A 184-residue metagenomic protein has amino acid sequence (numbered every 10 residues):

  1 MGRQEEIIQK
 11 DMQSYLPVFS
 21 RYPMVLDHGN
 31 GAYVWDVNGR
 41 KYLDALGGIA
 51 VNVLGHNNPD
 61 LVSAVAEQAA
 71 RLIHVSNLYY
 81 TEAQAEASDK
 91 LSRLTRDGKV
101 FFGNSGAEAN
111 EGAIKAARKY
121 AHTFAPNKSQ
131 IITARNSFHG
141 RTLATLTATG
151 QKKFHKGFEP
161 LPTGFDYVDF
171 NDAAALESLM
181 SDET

Functional and structural regions predicted by a protein language model:
M1-N30: Active-site-adjacent loop/helix segments that line or gate small-molecule/cofactor pockets in enzymes
Q4-I7, L61, A87, F154: Hydrophobic side chains within well-formed alpha-helices
M12-S20, P59, A66-H74, R93 (+4 more regions): Generic secondary-structure signature for well-ordered alpha-helical cores
P23-D44: Active-site and channel-lining beta-strand-loop segments that bind or position nucleotide-derived/phosphorylated
L26, N57, A83, V168-N171: Short secondary-structure boundary/capping elements
W35-D36, L54-H56, T147-A148: Short beta-strand-to-turn element immediately C-terminal to the catalytic PLP-Schiff-base lysine in fold type I
K41-P126, Q130: Glycine-rich loop-to-alpha-helix module at the N-terminal edge of alpha/beta enzyme cores
D89-T184: PLP-dependent aspartate aminotransferase-fold enzymes
